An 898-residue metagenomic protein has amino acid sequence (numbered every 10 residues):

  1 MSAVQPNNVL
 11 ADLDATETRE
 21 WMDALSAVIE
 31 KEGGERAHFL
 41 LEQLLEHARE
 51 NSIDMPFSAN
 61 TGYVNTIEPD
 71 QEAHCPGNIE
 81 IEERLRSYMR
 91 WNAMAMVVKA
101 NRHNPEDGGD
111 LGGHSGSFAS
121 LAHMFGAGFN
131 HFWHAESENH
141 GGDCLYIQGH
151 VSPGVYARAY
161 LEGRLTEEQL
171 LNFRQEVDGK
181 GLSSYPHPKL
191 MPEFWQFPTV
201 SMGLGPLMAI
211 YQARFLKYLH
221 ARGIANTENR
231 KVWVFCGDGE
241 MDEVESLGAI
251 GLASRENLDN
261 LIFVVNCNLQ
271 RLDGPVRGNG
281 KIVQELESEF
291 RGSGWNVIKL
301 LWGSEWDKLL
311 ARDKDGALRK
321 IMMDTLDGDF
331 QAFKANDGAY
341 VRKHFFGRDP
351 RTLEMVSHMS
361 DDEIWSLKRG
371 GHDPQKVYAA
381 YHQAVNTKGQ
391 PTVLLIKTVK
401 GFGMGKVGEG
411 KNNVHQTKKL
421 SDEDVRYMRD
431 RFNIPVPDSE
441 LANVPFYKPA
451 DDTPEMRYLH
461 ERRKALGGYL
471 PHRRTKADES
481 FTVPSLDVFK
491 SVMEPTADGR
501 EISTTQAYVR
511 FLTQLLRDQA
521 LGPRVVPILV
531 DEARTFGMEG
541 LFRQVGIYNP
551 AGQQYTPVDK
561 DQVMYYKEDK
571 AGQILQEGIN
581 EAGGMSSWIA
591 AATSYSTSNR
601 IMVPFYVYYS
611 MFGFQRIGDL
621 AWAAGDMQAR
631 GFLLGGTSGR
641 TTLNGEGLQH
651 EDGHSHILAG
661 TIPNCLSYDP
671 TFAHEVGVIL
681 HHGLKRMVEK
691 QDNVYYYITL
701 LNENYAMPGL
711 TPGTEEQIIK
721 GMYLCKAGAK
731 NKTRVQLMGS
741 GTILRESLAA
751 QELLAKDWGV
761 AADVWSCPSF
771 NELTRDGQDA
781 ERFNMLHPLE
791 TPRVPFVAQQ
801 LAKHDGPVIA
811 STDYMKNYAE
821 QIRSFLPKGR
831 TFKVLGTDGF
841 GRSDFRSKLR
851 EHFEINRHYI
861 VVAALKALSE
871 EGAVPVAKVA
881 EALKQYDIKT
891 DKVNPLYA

Functional and structural regions predicted by a protein language model:
S2, D178-P198, L204, Y218-N229 (+8 more regions): Thiamine diphosphate
S2-E162, M428, I502-D518, G522 (+1 more regions): N-terminal amphipathic, basic-rich helices that act as targeting or association modules
N7, A24-A27, H74-E82, N101-G113 (+14 more regions): Glycine- and acidic
E72-A93, V97, N104, F118 (+12 more regions): Non-catalytic terminal/interface segments that mediate subunit docking, oligomerization, and allosteric communication
G77-M89, A93-D107, H114-E256, N279-G280 (+5 more regions): Cofactor-binding active-site loop characterized by glycine-rich and histidine/acidic residues
D107-L111, H123-W133, E138-G142, E193-F197 (+11 more regions): Short alpha-helical segments and helix-capping/turn motifs at coil-helix boundaries
R164-E176, S254-N266, R291-W295, W622-G639: A glycine-rich helix N-cap at a beta->alpha junction
V234-F235, F263, I528, L634 (+2 more regions): Residue-level marker for buried hydrophobic side chains located in beta-strands that build the well-ordered beta-sheet
